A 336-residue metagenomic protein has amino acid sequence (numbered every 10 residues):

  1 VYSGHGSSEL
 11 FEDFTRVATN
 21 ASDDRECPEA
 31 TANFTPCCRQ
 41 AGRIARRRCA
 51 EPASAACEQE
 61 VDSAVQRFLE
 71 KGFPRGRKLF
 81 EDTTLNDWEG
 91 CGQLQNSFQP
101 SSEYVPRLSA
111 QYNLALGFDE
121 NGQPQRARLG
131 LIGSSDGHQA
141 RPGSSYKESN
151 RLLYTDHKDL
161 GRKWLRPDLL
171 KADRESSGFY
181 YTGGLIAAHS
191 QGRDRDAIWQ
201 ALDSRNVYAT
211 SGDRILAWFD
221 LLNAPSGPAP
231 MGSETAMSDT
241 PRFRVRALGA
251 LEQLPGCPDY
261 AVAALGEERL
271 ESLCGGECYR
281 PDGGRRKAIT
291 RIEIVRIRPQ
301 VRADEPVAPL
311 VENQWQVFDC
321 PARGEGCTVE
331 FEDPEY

Functional and structural regions predicted by a protein language model:
Y2-Y336: C-terminal functional module detector
